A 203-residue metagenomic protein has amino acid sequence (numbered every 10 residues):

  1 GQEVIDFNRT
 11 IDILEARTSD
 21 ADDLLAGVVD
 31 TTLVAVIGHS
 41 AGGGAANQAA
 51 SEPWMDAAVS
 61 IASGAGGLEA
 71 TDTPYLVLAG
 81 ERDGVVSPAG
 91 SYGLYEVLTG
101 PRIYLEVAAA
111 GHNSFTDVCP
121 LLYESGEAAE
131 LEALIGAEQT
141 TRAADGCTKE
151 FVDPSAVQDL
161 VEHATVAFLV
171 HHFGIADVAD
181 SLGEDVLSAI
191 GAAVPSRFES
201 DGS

Functional and structural regions predicted by a protein language model:
G1-T32, V36, A50: Alpha/beta-hydrolase active-site loop
Q2-R9, I13, G44-A45, A89-G93 (+2 more regions): Extracytoplasmic/secreted proteins, especially bacterial periplasmic and envelope-associated proteins
I37-G42, A46: Gly/Ala-rich beta-loop-alpha elbow adjacent to hydrolase catalytic centers
P53-A65, P74, I103-L105: A conserved short beta-strand
T71, V77-A79, D83: Short beta-strand/loop motif that positions the catalytic acidic residue of the alpha/beta-hydrolase fold
R82-V86, G111-N113: Acidic catalytic loop of the alpha/beta-hydrolase fold
V86-E96, C119, G183: Short alpha-helix in the alpha/beta-hydrolase fold that links the catalytic acid
A109, V118-S203: Alpha/beta-hydrolase-fold serine-hydrolase catalytic core, especially in secreted/extracellular enzymes
